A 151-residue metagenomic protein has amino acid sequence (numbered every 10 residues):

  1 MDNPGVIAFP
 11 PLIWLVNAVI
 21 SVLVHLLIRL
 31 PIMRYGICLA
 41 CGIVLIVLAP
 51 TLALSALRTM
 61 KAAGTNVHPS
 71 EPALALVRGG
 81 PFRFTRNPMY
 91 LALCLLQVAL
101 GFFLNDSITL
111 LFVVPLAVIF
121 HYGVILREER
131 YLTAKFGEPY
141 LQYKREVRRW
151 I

Functional and structural regions predicted by a protein language model:
M1-G79, L91-I151: Membrane-anchoring alpha-helices and their flanking helix-loop junctions
F82: Solvent-exposed interhelical
N87: Extended, alpha-helix-rich binding/interface surfaces that flank or overlap catalytic cores and mediate recognition
